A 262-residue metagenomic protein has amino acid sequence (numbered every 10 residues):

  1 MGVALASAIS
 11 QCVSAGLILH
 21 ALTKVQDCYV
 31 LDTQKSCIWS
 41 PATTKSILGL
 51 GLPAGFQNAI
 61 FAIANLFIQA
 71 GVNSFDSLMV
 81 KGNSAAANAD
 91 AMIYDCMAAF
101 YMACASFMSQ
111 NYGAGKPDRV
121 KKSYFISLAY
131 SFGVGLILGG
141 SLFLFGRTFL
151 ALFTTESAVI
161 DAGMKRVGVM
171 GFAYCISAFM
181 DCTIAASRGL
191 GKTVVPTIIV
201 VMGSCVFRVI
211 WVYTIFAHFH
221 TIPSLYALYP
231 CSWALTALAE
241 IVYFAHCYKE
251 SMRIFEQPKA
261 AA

Functional and structural regions predicted by a protein language model:
M1-L52, M108-A173, I215-A262: Short alpha-helical transmembrane segments in multi-pass integral membrane proteins
S7, Q11-S14, A54-A62, A87-M102 (+7 more regions): Membrane-embedded alpha-helical bundles that form the substrate/pore pathway in multi-pass transport systems
L17-H20, S36-F67, V72, M92-C96 (+4 more regions): Hydrophobic faces of transmembrane alpha-helices in multi-pass small-molecule transporters and flippases across diverse
L22, A62, F143-L144, L152 (+3 more regions): Conserved catalytic core of Hanks-type protein kinase domains
T43, G55, F67-I68, M79 (+3 more regions): Hydrophobic alpha-helical segments typical of transmembrane helices and their membrane-interface/capping positions
A59-A86, M92, Q110, T148-S157 (+1 more regions): Helix-terminus/linker motif at the lipid-water interface of multi-pass membrane proteins
Q69, G82-G146, S177-V200: Small-residue-rich hydrophobic transmembrane alpha-helices
V206-F216: Transmembrane alpha-helical segments of integral membrane proteins
